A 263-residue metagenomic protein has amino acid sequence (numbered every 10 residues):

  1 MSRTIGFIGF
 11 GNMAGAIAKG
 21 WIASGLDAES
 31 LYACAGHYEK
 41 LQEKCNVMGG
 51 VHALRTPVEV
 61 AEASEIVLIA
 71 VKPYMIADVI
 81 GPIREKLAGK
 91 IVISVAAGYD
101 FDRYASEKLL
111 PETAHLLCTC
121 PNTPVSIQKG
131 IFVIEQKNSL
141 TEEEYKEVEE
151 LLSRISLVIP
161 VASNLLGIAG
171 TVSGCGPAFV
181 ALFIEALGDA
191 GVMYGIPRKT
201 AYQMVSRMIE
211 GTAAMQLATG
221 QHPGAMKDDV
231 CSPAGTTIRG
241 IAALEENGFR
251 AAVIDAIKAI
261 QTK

Functional and structural regions predicted by a protein language model:
M1-R55, E59-E62, V192-Y194: NAD(P)+-binding Rossmann beta1-loop-alpha1 motif at the extreme N-terminus of oxidoreductases
S2, S206-K263: NAD(P)-dependent Rossmann-like dehydrogenase/reductase catalytic/cofactor-binding core
I5, L117, L166-T171, P223-D228: Short pre-catalytic strand/loop immediately N-terminal to key active-site residues, enriched for Gly-Thr
I17, Y38, V47-M48, T56-I134 (+1 more regions): Rossmann-like NAD(P)(H) cofactor-binding subdomain of soluble oxidoreductases
L31, L41, V60, P197-M204 (+2 more regions): Small-residue helix-packing motif on alpha-helices
R103-H115, I131-I168, V180-A218: Internal alpha-helical scaffold of NAD(P)-dependent oxidoreductase catalytic cores
